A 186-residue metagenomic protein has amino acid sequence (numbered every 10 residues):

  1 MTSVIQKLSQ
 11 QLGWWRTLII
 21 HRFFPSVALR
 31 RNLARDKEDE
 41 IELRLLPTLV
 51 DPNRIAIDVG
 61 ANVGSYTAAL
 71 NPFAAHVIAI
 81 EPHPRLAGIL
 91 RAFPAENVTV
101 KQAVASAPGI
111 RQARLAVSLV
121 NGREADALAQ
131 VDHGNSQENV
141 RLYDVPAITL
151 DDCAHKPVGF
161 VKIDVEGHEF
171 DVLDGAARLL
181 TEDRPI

Functional and structural regions predicted by a protein language model:
M1-I186: Phosphate/nucleotide-binding beta-alpha loop and adjacent structural elements of enzyme active sites
